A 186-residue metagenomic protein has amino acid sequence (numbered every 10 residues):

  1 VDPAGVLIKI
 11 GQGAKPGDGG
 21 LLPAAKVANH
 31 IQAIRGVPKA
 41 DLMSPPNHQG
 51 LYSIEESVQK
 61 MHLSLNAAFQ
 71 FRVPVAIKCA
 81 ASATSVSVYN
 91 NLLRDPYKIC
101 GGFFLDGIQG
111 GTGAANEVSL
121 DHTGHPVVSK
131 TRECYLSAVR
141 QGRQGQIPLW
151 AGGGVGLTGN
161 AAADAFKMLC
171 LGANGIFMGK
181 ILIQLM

Functional and structural regions predicted by a protein language model:
V1-Q49, S53-E56, M61: N-terminal capping/small domains of soluble enzymes
D41-M186: Glycine-rich phosphate/ribose-binding loops and adjacent secondary-structure elements that form binding surfaces
